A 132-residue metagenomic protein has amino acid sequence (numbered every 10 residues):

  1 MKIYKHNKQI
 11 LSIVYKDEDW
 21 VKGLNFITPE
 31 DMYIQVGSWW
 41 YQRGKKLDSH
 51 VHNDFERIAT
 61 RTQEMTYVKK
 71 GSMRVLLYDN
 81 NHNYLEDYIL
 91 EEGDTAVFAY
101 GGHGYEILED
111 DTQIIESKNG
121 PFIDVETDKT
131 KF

Functional and structural regions predicted by a protein language model:
M1-W40, D48: A short, N-terminal "cap"/entry segment at the start of jelly-roll beta-barrel domains of the cupin/DSBH fold
H6, G104-F132: Double-stranded beta-helix
W39-T60: Conserved short histidine dyad/triad with adjacent acidic residue
Q42-R43, R61-Y78: Glycine- and acidic-residue-biased ligand/ion/polar-headgroup-sensing regions
S49, V75-L76, A96-F98, H103-E109 (+1 more regions): Short beta-strand His + acidic residue motifs that chelate non-heme Fe in jelly-roll/DSBH and cupin folds
D79-Y100: Short acidic-glycine-tyrosine-enriched beta hairpin
